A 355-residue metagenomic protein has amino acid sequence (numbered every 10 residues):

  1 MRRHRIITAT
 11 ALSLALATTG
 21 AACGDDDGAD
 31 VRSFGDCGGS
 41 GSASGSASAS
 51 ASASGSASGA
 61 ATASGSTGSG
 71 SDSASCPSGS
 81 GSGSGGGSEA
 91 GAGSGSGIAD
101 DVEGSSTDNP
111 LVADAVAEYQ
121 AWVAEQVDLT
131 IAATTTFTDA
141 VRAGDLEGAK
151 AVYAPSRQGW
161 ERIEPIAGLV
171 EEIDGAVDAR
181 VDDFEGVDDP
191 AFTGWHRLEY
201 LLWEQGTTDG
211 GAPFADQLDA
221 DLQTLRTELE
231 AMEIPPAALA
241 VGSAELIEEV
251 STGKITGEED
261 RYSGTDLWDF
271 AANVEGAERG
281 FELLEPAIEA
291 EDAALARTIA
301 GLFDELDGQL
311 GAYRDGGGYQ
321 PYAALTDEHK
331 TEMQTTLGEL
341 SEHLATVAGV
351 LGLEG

Functional and structural regions predicted by a protein language model:
M1-L14, G211: N-terminal export and membrane-targeting signals
H4, L14-A15, S58, A63: Compositionally biased, low-complexity segments enriched in small residues
T18-A22: C-terminal motif of bacterial Sec signal peptides marking the signal peptidase cleavage site
G24-S58, S64-T67: Short, low-complexity, disordered segments immediately C-terminal to signal peptides in bacterial exported proteins
D36-G39, D72-G79: Intrinsically disordered, low-complexity glycine/proline-rich and charged
S44-S46, S50, A60, S64 (+3 more regions): Intrinsically disordered, low-complexity segments enriched in serine/threonine/proline/glycine and often basic
P77-G79, G87, G91-G355: Mature extracytoplasmic or organellar-lumen-exposed domains after removal of signal/transit peptides
